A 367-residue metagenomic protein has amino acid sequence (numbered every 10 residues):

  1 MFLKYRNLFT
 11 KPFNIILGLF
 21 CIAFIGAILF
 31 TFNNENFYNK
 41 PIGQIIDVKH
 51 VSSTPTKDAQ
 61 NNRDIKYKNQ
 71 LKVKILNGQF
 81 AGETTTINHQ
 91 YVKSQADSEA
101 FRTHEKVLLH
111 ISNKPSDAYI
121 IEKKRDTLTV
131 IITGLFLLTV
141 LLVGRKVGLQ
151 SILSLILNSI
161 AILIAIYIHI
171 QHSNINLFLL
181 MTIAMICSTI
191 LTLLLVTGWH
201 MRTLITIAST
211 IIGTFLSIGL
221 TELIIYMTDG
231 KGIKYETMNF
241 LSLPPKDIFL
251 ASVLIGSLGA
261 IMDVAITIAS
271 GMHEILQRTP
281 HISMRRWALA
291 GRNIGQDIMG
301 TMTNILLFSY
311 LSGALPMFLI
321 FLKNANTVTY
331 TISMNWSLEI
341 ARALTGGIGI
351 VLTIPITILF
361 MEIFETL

Functional and structural regions predicted by a protein language model:
M1-I42: Hydrophobic secretory-pathway targeting helix
I42-F101: Membrane-cytosol interface segments
V92-T127: Extended, hydrophilic extramembrane loops/domains of integral membrane proteins
L109-I121, F136-G148, I166-S173, E274: Short juxtamembrane and helix-loop transition motifs at transmembrane-helix boundaries in membrane proteins
L135-L137, K146-G256, A260, V264: Transmembrane alpha-helical segments that form the functional core of multipass membrane systems
T206-T210, T214, F240-A251, I255 (+3 more regions): Pore-lining and gate-forming transmembrane alpha-helices of multi-pass membrane transport proteins
D263, M272-F318: Helical hairpin unit composed of two closely spaced alpha helices linked by a short loop
N293, D297-G300, S309-L367: Hydrophobic alpha-helical transmembrane segments of membrane transport and translocation systems, primarily multi-pass
